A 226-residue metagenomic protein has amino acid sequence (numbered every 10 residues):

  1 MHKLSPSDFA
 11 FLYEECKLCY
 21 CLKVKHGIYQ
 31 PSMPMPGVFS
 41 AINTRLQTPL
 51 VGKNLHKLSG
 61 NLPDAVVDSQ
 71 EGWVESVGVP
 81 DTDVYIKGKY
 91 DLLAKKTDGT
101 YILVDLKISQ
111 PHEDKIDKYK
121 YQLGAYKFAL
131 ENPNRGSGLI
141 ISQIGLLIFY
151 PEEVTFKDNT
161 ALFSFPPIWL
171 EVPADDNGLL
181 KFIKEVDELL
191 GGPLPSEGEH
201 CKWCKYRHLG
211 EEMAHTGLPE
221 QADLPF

Functional and structural regions predicted by a protein language model:
M1-T100, Q110, L224-F226: Metal-dependent nuclease catalytic cores that hydrolyze phosphodiester bonds in DNA/RNA, characterized by
L4-P6, P133-F226: Metal-dependent nuclease catalytic regions and adjoining charged, substrate-binding loops involved in nucleic-acid end
Q30-G37, E113-D114, Y206-T216: Catalytic phosphate/metal-binding cores of nucleic-acid and nucleotide-processing enzymes, i.e., regions that mediate
T44, I116-Y121: Short, conserved loop/turn and helix-capping segments at secondary-structure boundaries that abut family-defining
K53, K57, L130-P133, S137: Solvent-exposed amphipathic alpha-helical surface segments
D91, G99-D105, S142-L146: Conserved active-site beta-strand-loop modules that form the wall/rim of enzyme catalytic pockets and either contain
L106-K115: Short beta-strand-loop-alpha-helix junction that forms the active-site gateway of nucleic-acid-processing nucleases
K120-N132: An active-site-proximal "capping" alpha-helix that borders the catalytic cofactor pocket
